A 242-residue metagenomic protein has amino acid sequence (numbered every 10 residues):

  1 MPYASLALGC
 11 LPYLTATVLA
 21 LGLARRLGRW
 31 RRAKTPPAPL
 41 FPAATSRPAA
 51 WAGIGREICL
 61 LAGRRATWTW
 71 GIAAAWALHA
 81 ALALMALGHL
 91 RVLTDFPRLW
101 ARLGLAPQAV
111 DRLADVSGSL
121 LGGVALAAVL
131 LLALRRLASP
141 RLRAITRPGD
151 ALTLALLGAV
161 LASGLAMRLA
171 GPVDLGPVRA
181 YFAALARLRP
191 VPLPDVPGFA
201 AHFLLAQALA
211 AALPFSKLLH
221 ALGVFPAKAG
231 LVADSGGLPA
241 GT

Functional and structural regions predicted by a protein language model:
M1-L11, K34-P42, A73, P107-A114: Membrane-interface helix-loop-helix junctions at boundaries between adjacent transmembrane segments
M1-W30, V178-A201: Long, highly hydrophobic alpha-helical transmembrane signal-anchor segments
P12, S46, L61-A183, P192-A201 (+1 more regions): Long, contiguous internal "core" modules enriched in hydrophobic/ aromatic residues
A20-P37, K217-G223: Juxtamembrane interface elements at the cytosolic ends of transmembrane helices in multi-pass membrane proteins
R26-G63, P239: Membrane-interface amphipathic/juxtamembrane segments adjacent to transmembrane helices
G236-T242: Terminal, Lys/Arg-rich, intrinsically disordered segments and adjacent short helical elements of membrane-protein
